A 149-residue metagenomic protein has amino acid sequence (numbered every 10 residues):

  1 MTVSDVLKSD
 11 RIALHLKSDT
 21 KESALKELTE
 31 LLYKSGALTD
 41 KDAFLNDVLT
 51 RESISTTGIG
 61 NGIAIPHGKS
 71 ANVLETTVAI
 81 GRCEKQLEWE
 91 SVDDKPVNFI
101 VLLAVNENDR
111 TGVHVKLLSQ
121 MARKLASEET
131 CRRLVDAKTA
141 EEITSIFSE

Functional and structural regions predicted by a protein language model:
M1-E149: Cytosolic covalent-transfer regions centered on His/Cys nucleophiles that carry phosphoryl or persulfide groups
